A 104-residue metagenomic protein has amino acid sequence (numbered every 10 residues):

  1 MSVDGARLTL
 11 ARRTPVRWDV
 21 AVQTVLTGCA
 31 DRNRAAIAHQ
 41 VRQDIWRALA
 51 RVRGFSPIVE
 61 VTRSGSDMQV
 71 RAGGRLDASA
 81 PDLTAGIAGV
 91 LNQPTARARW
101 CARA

Functional and structural regions predicted by a protein language model:
M1, P57-R63: Short amphipathic beta-strand and strand-loop transition segments with alternating hydrophobic
M1-V22: N-terminal, Lys/Arg- and Ser/Thr-rich interaction peptides
R7-R12, D31, V70-A72: Generic recognition of long tandem-repeat/solenoid scaffolds
V22-R34: Short histidine-centered catalytic/ligand-binding loop motif
N33-I58: Short, internal acidic amphipathic alpha-helical interface segments that mediate docking to partner proteins
S64-A104: Helix-rich interaction surfaces within compact, conserved domain-sized segments that mediate assembly or partner
